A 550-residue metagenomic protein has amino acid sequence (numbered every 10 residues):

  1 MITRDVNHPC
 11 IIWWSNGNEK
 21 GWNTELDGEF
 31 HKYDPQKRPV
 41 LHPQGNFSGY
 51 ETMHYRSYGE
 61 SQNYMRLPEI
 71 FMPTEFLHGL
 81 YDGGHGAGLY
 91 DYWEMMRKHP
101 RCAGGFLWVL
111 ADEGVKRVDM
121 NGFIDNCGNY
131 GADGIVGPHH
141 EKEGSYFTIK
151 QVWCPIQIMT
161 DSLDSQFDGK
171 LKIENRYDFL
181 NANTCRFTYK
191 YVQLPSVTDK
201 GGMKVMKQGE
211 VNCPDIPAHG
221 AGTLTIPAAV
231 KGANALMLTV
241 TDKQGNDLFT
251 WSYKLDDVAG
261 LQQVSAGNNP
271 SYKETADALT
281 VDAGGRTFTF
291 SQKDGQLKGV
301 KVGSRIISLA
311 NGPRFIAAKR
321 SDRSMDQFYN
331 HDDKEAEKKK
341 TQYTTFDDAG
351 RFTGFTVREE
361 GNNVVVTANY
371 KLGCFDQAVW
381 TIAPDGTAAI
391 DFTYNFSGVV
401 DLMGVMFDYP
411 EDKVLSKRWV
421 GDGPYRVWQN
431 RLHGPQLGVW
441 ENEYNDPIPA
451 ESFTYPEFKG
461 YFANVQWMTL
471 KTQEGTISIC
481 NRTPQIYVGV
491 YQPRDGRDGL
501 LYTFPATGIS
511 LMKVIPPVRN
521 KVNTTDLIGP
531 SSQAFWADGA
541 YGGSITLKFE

Functional and structural regions predicted by a protein language model:
M1-G144, T148, D161: Substrate-binding/catalytic cleft of secreted carbohydrate-active enzymes, primarily glycoside hydrolases
I12, Q36-R38, G49, E69-M72 (+12 more regions): Structural beta-strand/beta-sheet cores of well-ordered domains, especially the beta-sheet scaffolds that support
G17, G134, D164, G245 (+2 more regions): Glycine-centered small-residue hotspots that permit tight backbone geometry or close packing
N18, Q44, H54-Y55, E75 (+8 more regions): Active-site proximal loops enriched in glycine and acidic residues that flank catalytic Cys/His/Asp and coordinate
G21-N23, G59-E60, G79-Y81, D112-R117 (+6 more regions): Flexible loop/turn segments at secondary-structure boundaries
M65, G84-H85, N183-C185, Q292 (+1 more regions): Short glycine/proline-enriched turns and hinge-like loops at secondary-structure junctions
M95-G295, I390: Carbohydrate-binding surfaces of carbohydrate-active enzymes
A229-K231, G260-E550: Beta-strand/loop-rich accessory regions of lumenal/periplasmic or secreted enzymes, predominantly carbohydrate-active
